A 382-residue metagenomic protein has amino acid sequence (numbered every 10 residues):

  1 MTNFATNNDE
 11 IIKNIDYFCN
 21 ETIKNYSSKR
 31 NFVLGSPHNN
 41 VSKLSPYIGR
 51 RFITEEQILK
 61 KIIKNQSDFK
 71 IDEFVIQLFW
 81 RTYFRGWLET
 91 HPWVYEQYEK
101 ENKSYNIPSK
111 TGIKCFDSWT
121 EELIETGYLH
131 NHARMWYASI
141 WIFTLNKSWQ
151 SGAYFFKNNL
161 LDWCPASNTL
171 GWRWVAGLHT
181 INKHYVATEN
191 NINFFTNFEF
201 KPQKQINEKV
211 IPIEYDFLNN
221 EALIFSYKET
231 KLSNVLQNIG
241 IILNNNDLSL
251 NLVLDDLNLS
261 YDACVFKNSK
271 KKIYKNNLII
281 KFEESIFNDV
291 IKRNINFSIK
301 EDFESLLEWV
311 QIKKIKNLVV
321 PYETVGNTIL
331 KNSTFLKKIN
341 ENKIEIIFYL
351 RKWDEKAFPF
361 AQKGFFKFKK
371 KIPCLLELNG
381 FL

Functional and structural regions predicted by a protein language model:
N3-I11, T22-I76, W80, G86 (+5 more regions): Trp/Phe/Arg-rich N-terminal binding region typifying the photolyase-homology
S45, I76, T82, K103-Y105 (+4 more regions): Contiguous, well-ordered alpha-helical segments that form the cores/surfaces of helical PPI scaffolds
K64, F143-K147, D162: Short, well-ordered loop/turn and helix-capping segments at boundaries between secondary-structure elements and domains
D68, D72, T126, H130-M135 (+1 more regions): Alpha-helix N-cap/helix-initiation sites
W87-E89, N146-S151: Short, solvent-exposed secondary-structure capping/transition elements
S148-A153, S167-T169: Acidic/polar loop patches that form or flank catalytic/metal-binding clefts of enzymes that bind anionic ligands
L160-D216: C-terminal, helix-dominated tail/subdomain
